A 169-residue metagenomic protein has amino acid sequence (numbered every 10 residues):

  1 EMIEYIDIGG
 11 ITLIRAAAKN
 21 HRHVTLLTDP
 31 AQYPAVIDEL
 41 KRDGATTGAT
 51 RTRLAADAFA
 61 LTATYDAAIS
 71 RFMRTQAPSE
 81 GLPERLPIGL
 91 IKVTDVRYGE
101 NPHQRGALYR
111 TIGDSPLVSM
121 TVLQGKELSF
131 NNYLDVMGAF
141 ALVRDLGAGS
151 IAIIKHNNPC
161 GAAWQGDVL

Functional and structural regions predicted by a protein language model:
E1-T28: Active-site cavity-forming subdomains of large catalytic enzyme subunits
A31-L169: Active-site loops and adjacent core secondary-structure elements that bind or stabilize anionic groups
